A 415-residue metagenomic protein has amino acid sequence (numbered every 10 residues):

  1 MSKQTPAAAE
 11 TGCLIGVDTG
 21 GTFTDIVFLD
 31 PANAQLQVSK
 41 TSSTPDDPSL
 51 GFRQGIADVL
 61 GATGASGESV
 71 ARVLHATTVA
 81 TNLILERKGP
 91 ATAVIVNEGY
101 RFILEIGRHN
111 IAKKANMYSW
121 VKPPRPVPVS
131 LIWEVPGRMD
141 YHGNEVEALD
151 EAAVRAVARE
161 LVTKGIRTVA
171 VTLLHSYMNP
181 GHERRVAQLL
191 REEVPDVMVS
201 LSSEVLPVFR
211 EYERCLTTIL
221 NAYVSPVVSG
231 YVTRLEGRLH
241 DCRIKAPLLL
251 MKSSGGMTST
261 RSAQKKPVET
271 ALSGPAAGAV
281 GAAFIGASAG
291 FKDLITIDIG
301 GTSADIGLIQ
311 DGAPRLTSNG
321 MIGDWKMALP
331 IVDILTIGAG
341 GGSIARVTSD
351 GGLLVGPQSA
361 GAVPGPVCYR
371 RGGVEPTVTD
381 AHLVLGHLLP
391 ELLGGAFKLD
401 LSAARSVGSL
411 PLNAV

Functional and structural regions predicted by a protein language model:
M1-V415: N-terminally biased helix-coil "hinge/interface" segments that flank
